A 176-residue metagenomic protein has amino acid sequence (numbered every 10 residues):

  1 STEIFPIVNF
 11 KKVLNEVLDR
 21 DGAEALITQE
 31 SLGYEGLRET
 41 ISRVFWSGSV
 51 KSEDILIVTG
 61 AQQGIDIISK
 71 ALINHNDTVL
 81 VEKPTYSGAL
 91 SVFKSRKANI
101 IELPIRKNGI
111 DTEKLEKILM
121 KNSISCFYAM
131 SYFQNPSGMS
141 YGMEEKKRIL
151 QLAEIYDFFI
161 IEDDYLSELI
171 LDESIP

Functional and structural regions predicted by a protein language model:
S1-N15: N-terminal basic, amphipathic alpha-helical segments
T2, S167-E168: Short, active-site-adjacent cap segments at secondary-structure transitions
L14-D157, I161, E168-L169, S174-P176: Conserved core of the PLP fold type I
